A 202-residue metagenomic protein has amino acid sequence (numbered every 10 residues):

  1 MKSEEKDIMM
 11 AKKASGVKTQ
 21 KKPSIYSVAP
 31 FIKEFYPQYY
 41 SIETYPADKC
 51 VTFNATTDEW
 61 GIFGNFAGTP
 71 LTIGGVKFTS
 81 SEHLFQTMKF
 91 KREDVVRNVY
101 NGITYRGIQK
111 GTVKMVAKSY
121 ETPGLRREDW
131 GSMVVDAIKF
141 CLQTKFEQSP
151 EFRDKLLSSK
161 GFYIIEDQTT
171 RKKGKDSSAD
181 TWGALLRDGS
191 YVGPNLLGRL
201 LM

Functional and structural regions predicted by a protein language model:
M1-D7: Primarily low-complexity, compositionally biased regions used by nucleic-acid-associated proteins for macromolecular
D7-M202: Charged, low-complexity intrinsically disordered segments
